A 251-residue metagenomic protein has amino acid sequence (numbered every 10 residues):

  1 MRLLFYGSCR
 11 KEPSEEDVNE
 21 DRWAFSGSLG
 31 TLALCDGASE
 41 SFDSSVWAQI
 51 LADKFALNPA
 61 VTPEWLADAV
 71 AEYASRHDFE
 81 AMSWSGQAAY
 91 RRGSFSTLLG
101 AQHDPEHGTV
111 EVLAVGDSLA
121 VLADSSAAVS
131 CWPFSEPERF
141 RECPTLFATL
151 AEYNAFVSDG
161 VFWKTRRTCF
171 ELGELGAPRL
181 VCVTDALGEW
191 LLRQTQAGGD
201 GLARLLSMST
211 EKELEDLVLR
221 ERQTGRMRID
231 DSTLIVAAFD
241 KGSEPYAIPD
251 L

Functional and structural regions predicted by a protein language model:
M1-L57, S118, I229, I235: N-terminal entry segment of metal-dependent catalytic domains or homologous docking segments
L4-D17, F79-A89, L122-E171, S209 (+1 more regions): PP2C/PPM family metal-dependent serine/threonine protein phosphatase catalytic domain, recognizing the conserved
G30-L32, G108-V110, L119-A120, A128-V129 (+1 more regions): Hydrophobic residues embedded in beta-strands of well-ordered beta-sheets
L32-D36, L113, V181-V183: Short hydrophobic beta-strand that contains or immediately precedes a catalytic carboxylate
V46, S125-A127, R193-Q196: Short amphipathic alpha-helical segments
V61-D124, F156-L175, R226: Catalytic core of PPM/PP2C metal-dependent serine/threonine phosphatase domains
W84-G86, H103-P105, E152, S158-L251: C-terminal catalytic subdomain
H103-E106, S118-A120, S126-A128, P137-R139 (+1 more regions): Short acidic/polar capping segments at secondary-structure boundaries
